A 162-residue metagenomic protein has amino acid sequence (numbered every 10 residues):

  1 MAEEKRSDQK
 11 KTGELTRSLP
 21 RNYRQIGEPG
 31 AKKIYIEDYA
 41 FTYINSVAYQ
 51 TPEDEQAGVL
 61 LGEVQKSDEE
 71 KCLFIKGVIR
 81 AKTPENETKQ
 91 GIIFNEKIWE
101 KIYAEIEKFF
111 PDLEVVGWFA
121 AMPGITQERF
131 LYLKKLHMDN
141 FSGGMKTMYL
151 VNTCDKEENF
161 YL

Functional and structural regions predicted by a protein language model:
M1-G117, P123-L162: N-terminal beta-strand/alpha-helix entry module and adjacent surface of metal-dependent catalytic domains
